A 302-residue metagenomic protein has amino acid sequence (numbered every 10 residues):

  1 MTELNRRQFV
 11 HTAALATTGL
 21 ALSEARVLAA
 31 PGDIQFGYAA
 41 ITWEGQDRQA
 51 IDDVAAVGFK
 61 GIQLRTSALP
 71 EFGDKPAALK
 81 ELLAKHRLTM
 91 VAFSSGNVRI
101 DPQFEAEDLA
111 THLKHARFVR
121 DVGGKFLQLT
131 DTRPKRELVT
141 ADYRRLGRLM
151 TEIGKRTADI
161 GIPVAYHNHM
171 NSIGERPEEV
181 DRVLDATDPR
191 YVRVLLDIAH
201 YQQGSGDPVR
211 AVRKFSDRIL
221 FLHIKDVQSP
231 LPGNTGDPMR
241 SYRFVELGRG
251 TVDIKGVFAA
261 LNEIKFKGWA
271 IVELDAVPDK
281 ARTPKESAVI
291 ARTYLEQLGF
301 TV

Functional and structural regions predicted by a protein language model:
T2-F36, E44, R48-A55, P177-L196 (+1 more regions): Histidine-acidic metal/acid-base catalytic patches
A14-L22, G45, A55, D101-V194: Active-site acidic/histidine proton-transfer and metal-coordination neighborhood in alpha/beta enzyme cores
P31, I51-A56, G73-A92, T111-G123 (+4 more regions): Acidic (Asp/Glu)-rich catalytic clusters
I34-A39, I62-L64, M90-S95, L127-L129 (+4 more regions): Hydrophobic faces of well-ordered beta-strands that scaffold small-molecule active sites in alpha/beta enzyme cores
Q35, I100, P134-L138, A165 (+2 more regions): Short amphipathic alpha-helical segments at helix-loop
I41-R48, R65-P76, V98-D108, P134-L138 (+4 more regions): Acidic-and-aromatic substrate-binding clefts and catalytic sites of carbohydrate-active enzymes
R87-V98, A116-K125, E152-K155, R193-H200 (+2 more regions): Short, basic, helix/turn surface patches
G96, A106, T132, T235-Y242: Vicinal oxygen chelate
